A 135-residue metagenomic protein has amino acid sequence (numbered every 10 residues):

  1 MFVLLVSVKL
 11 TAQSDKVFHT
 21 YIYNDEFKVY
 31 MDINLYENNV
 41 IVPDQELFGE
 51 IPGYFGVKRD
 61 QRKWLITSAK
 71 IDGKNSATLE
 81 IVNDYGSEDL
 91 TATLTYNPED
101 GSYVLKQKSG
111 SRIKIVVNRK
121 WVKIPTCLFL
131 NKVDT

Functional and structural regions predicted by a protein language model:
M1-V17: Bacterial Sec-dependent N-terminal signal peptides
S14-T93, Y103, K108-T135: Central antiparallel beta-sheet cores of small beta-barrel/beta-sandwich binding domains
